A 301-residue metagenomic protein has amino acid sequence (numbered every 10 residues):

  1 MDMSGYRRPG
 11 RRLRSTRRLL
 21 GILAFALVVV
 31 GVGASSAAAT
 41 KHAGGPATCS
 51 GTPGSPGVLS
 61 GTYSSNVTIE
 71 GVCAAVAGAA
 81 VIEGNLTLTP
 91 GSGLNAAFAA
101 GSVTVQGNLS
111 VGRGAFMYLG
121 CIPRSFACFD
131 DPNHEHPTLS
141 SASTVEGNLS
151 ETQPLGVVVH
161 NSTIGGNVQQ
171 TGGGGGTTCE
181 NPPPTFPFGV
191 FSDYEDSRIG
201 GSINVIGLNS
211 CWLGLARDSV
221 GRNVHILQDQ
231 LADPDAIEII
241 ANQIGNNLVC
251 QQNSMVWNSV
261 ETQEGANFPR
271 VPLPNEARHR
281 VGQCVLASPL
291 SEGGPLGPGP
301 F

Functional and structural regions predicted by a protein language model:
M1-T16: N-terminal secretory signal peptides that target proteins for export/translocation
G21-V32: Bacterial N-terminal signal peptides
A34-S36: N-terminal signal peptide c-region/cleavage motif recognized by signal peptidases
T40-G93, P295, G299-F301: N-terminal segments that cap or nucleate solenoid repeat domains
P46-G51, G71, L119, F126 (+4 more regions): Extracellular secreted precursors and ectodomains with disulfide-bonded cysteine-rich loops/domains
E70, A77, E83, T89 (+17 more regions): Feature marks extracellular polysaccharide-active and adherence modules
G93-L94, V111-T144, N167-Y194, S210-L215 (+4 more regions): Acidic/polar low-complexity surface segments
A236-F301: Leucine-rich solenoid repeat scaffolds
